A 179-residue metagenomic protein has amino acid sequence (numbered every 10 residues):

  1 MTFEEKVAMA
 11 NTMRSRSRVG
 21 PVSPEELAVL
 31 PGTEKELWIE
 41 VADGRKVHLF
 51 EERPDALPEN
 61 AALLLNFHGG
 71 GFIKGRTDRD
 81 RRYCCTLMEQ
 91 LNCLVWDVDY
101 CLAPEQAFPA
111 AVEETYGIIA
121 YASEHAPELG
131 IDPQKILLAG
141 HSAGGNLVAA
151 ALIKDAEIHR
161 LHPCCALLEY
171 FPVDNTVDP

Functional and structural regions predicted by a protein language model:
M1-P54: A glycine/proline-hinged amphipathic helix-loop "lid/cap" segment that gates access to hydrophobic ligand pockets
F50-E52, F72, A120-E124: Short, well-ordered beta-strand segments
N60-G70: Short beta-strand element of the alpha/beta-hydrolase
L63, N92-W96: A fold-wide structural signal in alpha/beta-hydrolase
N66, I73-E89: Conserved HGGG/HGGXW glycine-rich cap/lid loop of the alpha/beta-hydrolase fold
R76-T77, Y83, W96-K135: Catalytic nucleophile-loop/oxyanion-hole region of alpha/beta-hydrolase and closely related hydrolase-like folds
G117-L129, P133-P179: Primarily recognizes the serine-hydrolase "nucleophile elbow" in alpha/beta-hydrolase and SGNH/GDSL folds
